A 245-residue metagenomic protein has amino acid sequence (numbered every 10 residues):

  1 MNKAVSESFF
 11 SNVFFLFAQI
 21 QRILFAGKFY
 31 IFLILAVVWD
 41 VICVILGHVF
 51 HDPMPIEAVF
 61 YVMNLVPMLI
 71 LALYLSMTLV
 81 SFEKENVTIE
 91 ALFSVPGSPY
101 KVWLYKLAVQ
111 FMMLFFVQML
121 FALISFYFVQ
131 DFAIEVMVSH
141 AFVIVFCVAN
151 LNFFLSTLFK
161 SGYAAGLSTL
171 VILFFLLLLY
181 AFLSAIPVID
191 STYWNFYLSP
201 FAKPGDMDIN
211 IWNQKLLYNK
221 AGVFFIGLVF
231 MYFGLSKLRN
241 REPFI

Functional and structural regions predicted by a protein language model:
M1-L33, E242-F244: Aromatic- and glycine-rich beta-strand/loop motifs that create alpha-glucan
V38-I45, L114-I124, V171-A181: Aromatic-anchored segments of alpha-helical transmembrane domains
L46-P53, V171, F175-I245: Terminal transmembrane helical anchor/hairpin motif
A58-F82: Long, hydrophobic alpha-helical segments
N64, S125-T157: Alpha-helical transmembrane segments and their immediate interhelical/interface regions in integral membrane proteins
T78-F111: Helix-loop-helix units of permease transmembrane domains in multi-pass membrane transporters, especially ABC
P99-F132: Hydrophobic alpha-helical transmembrane segments that constitute the membrane-spanning cores of multi-pass membrane
F142-F182: A structural motif at transmembrane helix-loop-helix junctions in multipass membrane proteins
